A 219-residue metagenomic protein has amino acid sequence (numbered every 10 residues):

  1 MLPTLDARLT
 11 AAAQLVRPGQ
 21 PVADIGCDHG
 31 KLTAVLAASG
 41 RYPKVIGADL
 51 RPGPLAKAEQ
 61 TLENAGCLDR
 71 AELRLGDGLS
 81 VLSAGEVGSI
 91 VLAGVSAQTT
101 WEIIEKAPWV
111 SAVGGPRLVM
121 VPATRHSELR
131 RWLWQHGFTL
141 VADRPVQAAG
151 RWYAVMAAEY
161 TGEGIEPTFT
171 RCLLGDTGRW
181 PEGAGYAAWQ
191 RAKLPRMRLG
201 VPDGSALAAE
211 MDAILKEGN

Functional and structural regions predicted by a protein language model:
M1-Q20, A34: S-adenosyl-L-methionine
L2-A7, S80-V81, E86, Q98-N219: Class I S-adenosyl-L-methionine
G19-D28: Conserved class I S-adenosyl-L-methionine
H29-R41: Conserved SAM-binding loop of SAM-dependent methyltransferases across substrates and taxa, primarily the Class I
K44-D49: Conserved SAM-binding motif I beta-strand of class I
R51-G53: Conserved SAM/SAH-binding beta-strand->alpha-helix loop
A56-A84: S-adenosyl-L-methionine
E86-G94: Short SAM/SAH-binding signature in class I
